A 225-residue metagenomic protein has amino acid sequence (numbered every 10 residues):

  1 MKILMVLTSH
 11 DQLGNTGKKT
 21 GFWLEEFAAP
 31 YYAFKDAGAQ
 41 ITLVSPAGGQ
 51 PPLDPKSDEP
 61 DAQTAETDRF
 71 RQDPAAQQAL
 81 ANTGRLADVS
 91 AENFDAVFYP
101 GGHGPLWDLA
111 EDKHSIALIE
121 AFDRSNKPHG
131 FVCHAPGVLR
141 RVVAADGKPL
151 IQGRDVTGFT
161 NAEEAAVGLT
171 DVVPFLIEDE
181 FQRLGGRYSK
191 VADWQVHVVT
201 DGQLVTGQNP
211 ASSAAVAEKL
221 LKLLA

Functional and structural regions predicted by a protein language model:
M1-S125, G137-A225: Extended, subdomain-level signal for the structured scaffold at the beginning of enzyme domains
H129: Conserved, well-structured core segments that form or line functional sites
C133: Alpha-helical segment proximal to the catalytic Tyr-Lys
